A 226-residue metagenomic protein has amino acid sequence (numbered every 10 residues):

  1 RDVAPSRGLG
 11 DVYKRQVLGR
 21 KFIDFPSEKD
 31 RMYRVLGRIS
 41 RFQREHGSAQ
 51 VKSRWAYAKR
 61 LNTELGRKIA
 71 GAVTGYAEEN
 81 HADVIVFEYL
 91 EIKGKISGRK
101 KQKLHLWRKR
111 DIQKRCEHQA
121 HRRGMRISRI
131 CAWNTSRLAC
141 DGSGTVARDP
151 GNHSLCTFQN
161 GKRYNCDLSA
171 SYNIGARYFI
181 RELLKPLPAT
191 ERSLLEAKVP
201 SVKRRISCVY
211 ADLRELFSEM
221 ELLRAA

Functional and structural regions predicted by a protein language model:
D2-Y13: Single conserved hydrophobic/aromatic residue that forms the stacking wall/gate of nucleotide- or nucleobase-binding
D11-A226: Positively charged, helix-rich recognition surfaces that bind polyanionic ligands
